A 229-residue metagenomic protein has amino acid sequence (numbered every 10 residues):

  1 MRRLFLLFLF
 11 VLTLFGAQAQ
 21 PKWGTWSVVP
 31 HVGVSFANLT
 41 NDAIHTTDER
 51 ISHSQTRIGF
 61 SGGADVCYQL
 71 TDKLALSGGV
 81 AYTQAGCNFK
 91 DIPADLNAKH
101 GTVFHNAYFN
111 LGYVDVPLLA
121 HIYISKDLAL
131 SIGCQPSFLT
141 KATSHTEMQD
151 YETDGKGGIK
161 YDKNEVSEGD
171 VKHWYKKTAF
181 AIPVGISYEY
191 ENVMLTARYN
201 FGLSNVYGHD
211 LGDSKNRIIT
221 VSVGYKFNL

Functional and structural regions predicted by a protein language model:
M1-H31, V223-L229: Bacterial Sec-dependent N-terminal signal peptides
Q20-C67: Short glycine/proline- and aromatic-enriched beta-strand/turn motifs that initiate or cap beta-hairpins
P21-W23, Q69-T71, S125, E191-V193 (+1 more regions): Outer-membrane beta-barrel channels and translocator barrels
W26, F60, L74, V114 (+3 more regions): Hydrophobic core residues within well-ordered beta-strands of beta-rich domains
P30-V34, F60-Y68, V80-Y82, V116-I124 (+4 more regions): Residues on the lipid-exposed face of transmembrane beta-strands in outer-membrane beta-barrel proteins
N38-R57, Q84-G112, L139-A179, P183 (+2 more regions): Extracellular/periplasm-exposed beta-strand and loop segments of Gram-negative cell-envelope proteins, dominated by
F60, D72, N97, T102 (+1 more regions): N-terminal non-globular leader segments, chiefly Sec-dependent signal peptides
